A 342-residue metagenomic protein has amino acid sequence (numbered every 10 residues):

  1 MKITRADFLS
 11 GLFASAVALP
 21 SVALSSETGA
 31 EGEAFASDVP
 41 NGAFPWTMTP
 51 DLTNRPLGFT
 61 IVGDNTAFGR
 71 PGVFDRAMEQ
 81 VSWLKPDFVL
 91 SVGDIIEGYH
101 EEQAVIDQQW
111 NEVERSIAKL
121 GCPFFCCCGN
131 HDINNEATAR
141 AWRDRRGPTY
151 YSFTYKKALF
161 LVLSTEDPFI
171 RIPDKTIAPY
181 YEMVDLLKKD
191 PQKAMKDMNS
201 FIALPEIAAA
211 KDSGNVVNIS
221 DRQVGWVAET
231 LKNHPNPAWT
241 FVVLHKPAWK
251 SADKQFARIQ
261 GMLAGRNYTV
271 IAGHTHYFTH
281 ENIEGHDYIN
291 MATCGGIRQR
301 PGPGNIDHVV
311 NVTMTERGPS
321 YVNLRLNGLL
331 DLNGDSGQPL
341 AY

Functional and structural regions predicted by a protein language model:
M1-A16: N-terminal secretory signal peptides and thylakoid transit peptides that target proteins across membranes
T28-D107, R222, Y342: N-terminal active-site segment of His-dependent metallophosphoesterases
G29-D51, A104-H234, W239, Q255-I271 (+4 more regions): Extended active-site neighborhood of metal-dependent phosphoesterases/phosphodiesterases
D64, G93-D94, G129-N130, H245 (+1 more regions): Active-site glycine-centered loops adjacent to acidic/histidine catalytic or metal-binding residues that shape
G69, G98-Y99, N134-N135, W249-A252: Short, solvent-exposed loop/turn segments at secondary-structure junctions
I96, L231-W249: Short acidic, glycine-rich surface-loop motifs adjacent to enzyme active sites
D167-F169, P247-K250, Y277: Short, catalytically relevant binding-site loops at active-site mouths
